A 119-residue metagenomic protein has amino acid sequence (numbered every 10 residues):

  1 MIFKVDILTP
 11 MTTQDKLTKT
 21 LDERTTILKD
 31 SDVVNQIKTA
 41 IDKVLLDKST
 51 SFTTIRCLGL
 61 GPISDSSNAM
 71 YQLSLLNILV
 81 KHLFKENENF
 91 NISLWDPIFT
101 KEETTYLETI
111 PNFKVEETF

Functional and structural regions predicted by a protein language model:
M1-K101: Intrinsically disordered, low-complexity glycine/charged-rich regulatory or linker segments that flank or connect
F99-T118: S-adenosyl-L-methionine
